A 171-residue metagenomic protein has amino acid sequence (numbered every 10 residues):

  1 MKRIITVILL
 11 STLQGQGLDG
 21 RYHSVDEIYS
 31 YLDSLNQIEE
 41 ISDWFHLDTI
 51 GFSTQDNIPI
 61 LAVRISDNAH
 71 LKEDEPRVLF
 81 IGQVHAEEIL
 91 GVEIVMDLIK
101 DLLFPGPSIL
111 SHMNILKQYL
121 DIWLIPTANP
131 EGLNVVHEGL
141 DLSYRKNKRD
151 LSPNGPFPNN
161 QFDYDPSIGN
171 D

Functional and structural regions predicted by a protein language model:
K2-L13: Sec-dependent N-terminal signal peptides
Q16-I60: Short glycine- and acidic-rich boundary segments immediately preceding or forming the N-terminal edge of structured
S53, L79-I81, D163-S167: Residue-level signal for helical boundary/lining positions with a hydrophobic bias
T54-D56, H70-D74: Short, solvent-exposed loop/turn segments that connect beta-strands within catalytic domains and beta-strand-rich
N57, Q83, L124: Divalent metal-coordination and catalytic microenvironments
A62-K72, Q83: Short beta-strand-to-loop junctions in surface cap/lid or active-site-entrance loops
K72-E75, I89-D171: Active-site/substrate-binding loop(s) of hydrolase catalytic cores
F80-G91: Active-site histidine-acidic residue metal-binding/catalytic motifs, centered on HxH/HExxH-like signatures
